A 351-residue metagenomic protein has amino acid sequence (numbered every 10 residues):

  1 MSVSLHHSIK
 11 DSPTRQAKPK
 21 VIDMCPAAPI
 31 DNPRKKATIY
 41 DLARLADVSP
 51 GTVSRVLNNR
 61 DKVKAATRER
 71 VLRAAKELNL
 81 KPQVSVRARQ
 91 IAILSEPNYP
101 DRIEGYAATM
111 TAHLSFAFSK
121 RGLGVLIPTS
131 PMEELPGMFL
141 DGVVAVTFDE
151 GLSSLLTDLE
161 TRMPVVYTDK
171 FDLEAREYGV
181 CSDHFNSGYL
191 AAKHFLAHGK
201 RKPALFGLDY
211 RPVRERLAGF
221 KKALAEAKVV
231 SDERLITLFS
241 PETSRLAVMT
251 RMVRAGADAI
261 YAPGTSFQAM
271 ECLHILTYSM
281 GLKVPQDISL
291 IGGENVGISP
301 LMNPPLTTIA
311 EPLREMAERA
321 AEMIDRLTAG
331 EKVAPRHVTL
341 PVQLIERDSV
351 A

Functional and structural regions predicted by a protein language model:
M1-R34, Q90-K193, T250-A255, A259: Alpha-helical recognition/docking segments in bacterial nutrient-uptake and carbohydrate-utilization systems
M1-R87, A351: N-terminal helix-turn-helix DNA-binding module of bacterial transcription factors
D11, D23, P312-A351: Hinge/cleft segment of the Venus flytrap/periplasmic-binding protein
S49, D141, K200-P203, D258: Short acidic/polar active-site loop segments enriched in Thr and Asp
T52-S54, V86-R102, H194, K202-L208: Short beta-strand segments enriched in small/hydrophobic residues
Q90-L94, A204, Y261, I291 (+1 more regions): Short, well-ordered beta-strand segments
V143-L155, R214-S299, T308, P312 (+2 more regions): Hydrophobic alpha-helical
Y189-K228, R336-V350: An alpha-beta-alpha
